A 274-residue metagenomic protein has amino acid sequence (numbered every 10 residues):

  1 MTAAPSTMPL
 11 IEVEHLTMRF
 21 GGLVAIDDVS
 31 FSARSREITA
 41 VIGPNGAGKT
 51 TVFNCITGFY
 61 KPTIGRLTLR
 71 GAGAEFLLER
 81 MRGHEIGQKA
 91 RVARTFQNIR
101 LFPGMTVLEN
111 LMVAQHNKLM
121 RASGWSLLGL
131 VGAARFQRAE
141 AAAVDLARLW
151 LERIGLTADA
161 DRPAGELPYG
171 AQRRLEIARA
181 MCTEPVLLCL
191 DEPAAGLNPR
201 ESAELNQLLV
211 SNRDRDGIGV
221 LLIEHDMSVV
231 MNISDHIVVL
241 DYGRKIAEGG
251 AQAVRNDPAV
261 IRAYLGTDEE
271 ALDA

Functional and structural regions predicted by a protein language model:
I42-P44: The feature captures the beta-strand-to-loop junction immediately N-terminal to the Walker
T57: Helix-to-loop junction immediately C-terminal to a conserved catalytic motif
R66-Q88, L128-R135: ABC ATPase NBD Q-loop/coupling interface
S123-D159, P163, Q207-V210: Conserved ABC ATPase "signature" region
E184: Conserved catalytic motifs of ABC-family nucleotide-binding domains
L188-E192: Catalytic Walker B motif of ABC-type/P-loop ATPase nucleotide-binding domains
